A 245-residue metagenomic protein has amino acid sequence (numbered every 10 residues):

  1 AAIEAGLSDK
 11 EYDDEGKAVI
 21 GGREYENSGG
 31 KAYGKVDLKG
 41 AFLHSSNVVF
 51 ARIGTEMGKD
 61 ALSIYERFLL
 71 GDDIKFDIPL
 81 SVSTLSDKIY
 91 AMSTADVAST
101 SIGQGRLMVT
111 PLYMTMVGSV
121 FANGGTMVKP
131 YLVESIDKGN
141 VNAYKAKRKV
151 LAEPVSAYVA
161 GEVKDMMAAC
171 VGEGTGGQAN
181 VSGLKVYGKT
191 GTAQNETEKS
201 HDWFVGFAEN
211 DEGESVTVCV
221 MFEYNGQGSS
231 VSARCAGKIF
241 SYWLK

Functional and structural regions predicted by a protein language model:
A1-Y224: Beta-lactam-recognizing serine transpeptidase/beta-lactamase-like catalytic domain environment
M114, G228-G237: Short, charged, low-complexity patches
A143-V150, A233-K245: Short, gly/Ser/Thr-rich active-site loops of penicillin-recognizing serine hydrolases
